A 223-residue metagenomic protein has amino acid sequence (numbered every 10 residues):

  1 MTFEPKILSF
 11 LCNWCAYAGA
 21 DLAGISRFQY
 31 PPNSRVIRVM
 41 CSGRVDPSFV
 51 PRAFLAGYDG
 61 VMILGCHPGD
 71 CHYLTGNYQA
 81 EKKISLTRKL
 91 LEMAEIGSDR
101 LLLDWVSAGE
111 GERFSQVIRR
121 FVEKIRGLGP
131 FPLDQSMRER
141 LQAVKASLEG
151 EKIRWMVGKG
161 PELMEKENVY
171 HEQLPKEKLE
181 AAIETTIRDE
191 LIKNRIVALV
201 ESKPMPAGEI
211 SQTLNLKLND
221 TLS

Functional and structural regions predicted by a protein language model:
M1-I192, A198-T213, N219-D220: Iron-sulfur-associated redox domains of electron-transfer enzymes in respiratory and anaerobic energy metabolism
S223: Residues in the recognition helix of alpha-helical DNA-binding motifs
